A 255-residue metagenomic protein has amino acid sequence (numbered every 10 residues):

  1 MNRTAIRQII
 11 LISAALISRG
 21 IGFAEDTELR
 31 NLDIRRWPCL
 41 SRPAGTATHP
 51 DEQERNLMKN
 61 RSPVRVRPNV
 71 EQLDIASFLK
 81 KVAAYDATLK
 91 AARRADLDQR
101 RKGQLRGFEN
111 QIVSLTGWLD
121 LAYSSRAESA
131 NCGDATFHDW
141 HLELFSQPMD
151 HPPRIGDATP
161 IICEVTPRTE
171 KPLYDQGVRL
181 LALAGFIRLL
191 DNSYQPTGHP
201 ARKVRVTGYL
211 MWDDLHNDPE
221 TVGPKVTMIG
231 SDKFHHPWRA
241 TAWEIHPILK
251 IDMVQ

Functional and structural regions predicted by a protein language model:
M1-I10: Bacterial N-terminal signal peptides that target proteins for export
I10-R19: Bacterial N-terminal signal peptides
G20-A24: Sec/Tat signal peptide C-region and signal peptidase I cleavage site
E25-Q255: OB-fold and OB-like single-stranded nucleic-acid-recognition modules and their adjacent interaction interfaces
